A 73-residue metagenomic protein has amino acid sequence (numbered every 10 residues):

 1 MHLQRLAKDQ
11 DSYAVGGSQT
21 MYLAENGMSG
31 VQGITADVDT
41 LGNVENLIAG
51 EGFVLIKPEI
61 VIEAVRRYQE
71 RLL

Functional and structural regions predicted by a protein language model:
M1-S18: Short, charged/polar N-terminal "headpieces" of proteins
L3, M28, F53: A residue-level signal for beta-strand positions that form part of recognition/binding surfaces within mature
Y13-G50: A short, structured beta-strand/loop element
E45-L73: C-terminal structural segments of small proteins and small subunits
